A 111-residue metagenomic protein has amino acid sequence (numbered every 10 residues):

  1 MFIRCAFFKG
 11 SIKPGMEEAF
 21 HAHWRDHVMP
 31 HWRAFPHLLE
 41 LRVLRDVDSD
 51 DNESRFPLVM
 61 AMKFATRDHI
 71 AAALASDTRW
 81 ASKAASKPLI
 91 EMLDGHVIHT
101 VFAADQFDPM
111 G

Functional and structural regions predicted by a protein language model:
M1-F2, N52-S54: Short, flexible turn/loop "capping" segments at secondary-structure junctions
M1-G10, V59: Active-site-flanking beta-strand signature of metal-NTP-handling nucleotidyl enzymes and homologous cyclase-like
K9-G10, E17, R25: Short, surface-exposed binding/anchoring microloops in extracellular/periplasmic proteins
K9-K13, K63-A65: Solvent-exposed residues in well-ordered beta-strands and their adjoining turns, especially edge/terminal strands
P14-F20, D68-A73: Short, conserved charged micro-motifs
A22-W32: The catalytic Nudix box helix
R33-F35, L39, E53-R55, A61-V101 (+1 more regions): An amphipathic, aromatic/His-enriched active-site/gating alpha helix that lines ligand/cofactor pockets
L44-S49: Short, solvent-exposed loop/turn elements at beta->coil junctions and helix N-caps that rim active or binding pockets
